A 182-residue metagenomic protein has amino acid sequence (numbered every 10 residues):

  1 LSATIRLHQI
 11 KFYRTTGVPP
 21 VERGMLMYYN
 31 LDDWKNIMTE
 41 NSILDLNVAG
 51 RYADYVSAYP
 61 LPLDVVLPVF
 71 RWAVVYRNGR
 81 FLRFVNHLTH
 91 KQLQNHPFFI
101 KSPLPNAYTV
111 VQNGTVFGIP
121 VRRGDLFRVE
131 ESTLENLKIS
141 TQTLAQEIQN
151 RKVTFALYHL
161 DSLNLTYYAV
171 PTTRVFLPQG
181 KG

Functional and structural regions predicted by a protein language model:
L1-H87: Substrate-binding surface in catalytic domains of secreted glycosidases
D64, F70-W72, N78-G182: Substrate-binding cleft of secreted/luminal carbohydrate-active enzymes
